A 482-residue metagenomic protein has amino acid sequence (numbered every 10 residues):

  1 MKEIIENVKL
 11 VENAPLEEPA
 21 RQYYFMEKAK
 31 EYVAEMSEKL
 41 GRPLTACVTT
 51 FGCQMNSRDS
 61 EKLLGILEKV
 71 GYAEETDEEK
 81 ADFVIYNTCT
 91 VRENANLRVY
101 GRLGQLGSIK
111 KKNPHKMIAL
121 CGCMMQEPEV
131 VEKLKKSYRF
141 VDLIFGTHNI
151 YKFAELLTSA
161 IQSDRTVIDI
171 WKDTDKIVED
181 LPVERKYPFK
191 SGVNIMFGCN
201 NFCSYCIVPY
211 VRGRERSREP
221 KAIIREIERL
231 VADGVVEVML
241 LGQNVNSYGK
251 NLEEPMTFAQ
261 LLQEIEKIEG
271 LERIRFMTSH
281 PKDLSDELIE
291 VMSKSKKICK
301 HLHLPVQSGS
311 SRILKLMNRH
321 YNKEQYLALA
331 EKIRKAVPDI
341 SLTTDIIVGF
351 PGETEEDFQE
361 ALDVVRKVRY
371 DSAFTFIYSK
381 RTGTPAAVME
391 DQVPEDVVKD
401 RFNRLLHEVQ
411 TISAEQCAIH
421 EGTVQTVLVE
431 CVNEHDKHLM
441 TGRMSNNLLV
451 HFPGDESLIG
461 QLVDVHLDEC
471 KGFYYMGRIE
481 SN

Functional and structural regions predicted by a protein language model:
M1-Y248, L302, E324-A330, K335 (+4 more regions): Proteins enriched for Cys/Gly/acidic motifs involved in redox and nucleic-acid/cofactor modification
K9-V11, V388-N482: Terminal RNA-binding accessory module
C53, G249-G270, M317-H320, K380-T411: Radical SAM enzyme [4Fe-4S]-AdoMet core and its adjacent flexible, acidic and glycine-rich loops/tails across
I118-L120, E127-E129, A232-E355, R366: Conserved SAM/AdoMet-binding glycine-rich loop
K136-Y138, I161-S163, M256-F258, M292-S293 (+2 more regions): Short, hinge-like loop/turn segments at secondary-structure boundaries
Y151, N201, N246, K282 (+3 more regions): Glycine-centered loop/turn positions within well-structured domains that cap or flank conserved ligand/cofactor-binding
K186-F189, C199-N201, I298, S308 (+5 more regions): Short flexible coil/turn linkers enriched for glycine and charged/polar residues that connect secondary-structure
C203, I223, L240, F276 (+7 more regions): Conserved, mostly hydrophobic/aromatic
